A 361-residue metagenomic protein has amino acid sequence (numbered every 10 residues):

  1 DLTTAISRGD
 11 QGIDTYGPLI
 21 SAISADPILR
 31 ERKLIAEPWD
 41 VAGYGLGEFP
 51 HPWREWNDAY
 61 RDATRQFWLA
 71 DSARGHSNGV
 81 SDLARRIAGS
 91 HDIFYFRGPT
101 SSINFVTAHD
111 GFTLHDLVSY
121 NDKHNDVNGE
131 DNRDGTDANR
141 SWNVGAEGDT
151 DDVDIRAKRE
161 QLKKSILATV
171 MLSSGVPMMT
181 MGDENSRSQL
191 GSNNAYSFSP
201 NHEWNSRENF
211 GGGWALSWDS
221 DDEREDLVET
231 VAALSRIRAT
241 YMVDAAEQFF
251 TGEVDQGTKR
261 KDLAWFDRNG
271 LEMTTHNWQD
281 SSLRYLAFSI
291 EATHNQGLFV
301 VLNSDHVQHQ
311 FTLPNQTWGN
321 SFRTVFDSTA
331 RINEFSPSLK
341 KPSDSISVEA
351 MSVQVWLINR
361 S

Functional and structural regions predicted by a protein language model:
D1-I6: Active-site groove signature of glycoside hydrolases
G9, T15-S186, N194, N201-E203 (+7 more regions): Conserved alpha/beta catalytic core and glycan-binding cleft of carbohydrate-active enzymes
I155-E160, T169-M179, N185, Q189-S361: Carbohydrate-interacting/catalytic domains
